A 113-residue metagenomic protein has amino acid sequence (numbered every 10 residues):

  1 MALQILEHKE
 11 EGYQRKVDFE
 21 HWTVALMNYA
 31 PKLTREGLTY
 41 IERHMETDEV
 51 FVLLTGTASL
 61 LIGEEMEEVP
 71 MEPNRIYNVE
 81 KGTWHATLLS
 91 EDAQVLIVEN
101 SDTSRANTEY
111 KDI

Functional and structural regions predicted by a protein language model:
M1-L26, L33-R35: A short, N-terminal "cap"/entry segment at the start of jelly-roll beta-barrel domains of the cupin/DSBH fold
Q4-H8, S90-I113: Double-stranded beta-helix
H21-V24, T47-V50, N74, D92-Q94: Short, surface-exposed beta-edge/turn micro-motifs
T34, G56-L61, I76-Y77: Short beta-strand segments in beta-sandwich/barrel cores
E36-E49, E65: A short beta-loop-beta micro-motif enriched in histidine and acidic residues
H44-L60: Short, conserved beta-strand element in jelly-roll/cupin
L60-L61, V79, W84-S90, I97: Short beta-strand His + acidic residue motifs that chelate non-heme Fe in jelly-roll/DSBH and cupin folds
E65-K81: Short acidic-glycine-tyrosine-enriched beta hairpin
